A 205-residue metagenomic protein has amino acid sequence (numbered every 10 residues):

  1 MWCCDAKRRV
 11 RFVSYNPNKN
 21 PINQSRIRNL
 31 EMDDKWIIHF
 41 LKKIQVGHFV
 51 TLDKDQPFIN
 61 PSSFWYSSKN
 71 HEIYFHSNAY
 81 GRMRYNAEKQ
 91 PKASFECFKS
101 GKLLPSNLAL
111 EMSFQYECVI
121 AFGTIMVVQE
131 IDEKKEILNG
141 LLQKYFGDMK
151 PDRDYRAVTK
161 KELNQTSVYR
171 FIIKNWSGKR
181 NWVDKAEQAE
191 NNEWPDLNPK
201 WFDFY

Functional and structural regions predicted by a protein language model:
W2-C4, R8-N23, Q129-Y205: C-terminal edge-of-domain segments
N20-H48: Short, basic/aromatic recognition patches
K42, E88-A93, G140-G147: Short, intrinsically disordered, mixed-charge
I44-A79, F95, E111: Short beta-strand segments
H48-D53, M83, I125-E130, D152-T159: Short helix-to-loop capping/linker segments positioned immediately adjacent to catalytic or ligand/cofactor-binding
D55, G123, R170-F171: A residue-level signal for conserved active-site and pocket-lining positions in enzyme catalytic cores
A79-I137: Short, structured beta-strand-loop surface elements
